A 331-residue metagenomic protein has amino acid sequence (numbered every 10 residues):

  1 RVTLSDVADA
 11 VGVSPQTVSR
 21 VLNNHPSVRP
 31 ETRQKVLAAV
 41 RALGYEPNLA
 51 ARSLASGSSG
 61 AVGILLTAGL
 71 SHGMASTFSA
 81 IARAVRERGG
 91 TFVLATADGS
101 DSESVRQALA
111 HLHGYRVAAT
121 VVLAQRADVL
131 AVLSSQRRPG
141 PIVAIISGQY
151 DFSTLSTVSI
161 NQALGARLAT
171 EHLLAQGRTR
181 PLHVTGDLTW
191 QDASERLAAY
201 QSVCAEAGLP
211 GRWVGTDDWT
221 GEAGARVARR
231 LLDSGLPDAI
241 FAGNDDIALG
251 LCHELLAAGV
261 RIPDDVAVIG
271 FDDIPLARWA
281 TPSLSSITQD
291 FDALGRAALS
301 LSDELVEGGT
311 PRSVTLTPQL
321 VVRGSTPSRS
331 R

Functional and structural regions predicted by a protein language model:
R1-G60, S330: N-terminal helix-turn-helix DNA-binding module of bacterial transcription factors
V7, V18, V36, V62 (+9 more regions): Hydrophobic structural packing positions in well-ordered secondary structure
S14, G60, A118, T179-R180 (+2 more regions): Short acidic/polar active-site loop segments enriched in Thr and Asp
T17-R20, L54-L70, A80, H172 (+1 more regions): Short beta-strand segments enriched in small/hydrophobic residues
L49, T67-S76, L94-E103, S147 (+6 more regions): Hinge/beta->alpha junction and helix N-cap segments in small-molecule ligand-binding domains
A61-E171: Alpha-helical recognition/docking segments in bacterial nutrient-uptake and carbohydrate-utilization systems
R180-P181, P210-R212, R261-V268: Short acidic capping loops at alpha-helix termini that bridge into adjacent secondary structure
D233-R331: Flexible loop/turn connectors
